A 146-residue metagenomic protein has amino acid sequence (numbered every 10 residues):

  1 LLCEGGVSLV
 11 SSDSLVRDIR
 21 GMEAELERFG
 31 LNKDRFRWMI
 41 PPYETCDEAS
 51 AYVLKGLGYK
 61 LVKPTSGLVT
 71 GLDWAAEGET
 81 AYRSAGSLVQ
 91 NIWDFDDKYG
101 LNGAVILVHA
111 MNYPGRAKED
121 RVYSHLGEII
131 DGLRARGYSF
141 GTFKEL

Functional and structural regions predicted by a protein language model:
L1-T80, Y99-Y113: Metal-dependent polysaccharide deacetylase catalytic core of the NodB/CE4 family, i.e., the active-site-bearing domain
L15, I19, L88, V122 (+1 more regions): Aromatic/hydrophobic pocket-lining residues that form the small-molecule binding cavity in soluble enzyme cores
L26, G30, I92, D96 (+1 more regions): Hydrophobic, Leu/Ile/Phe/Ala-enriched alpha-helical segments that form helix-helix packing faces
S66-V69, V89-I92, R134-G137: Short, surface-exposed, polar/charged, turn-prone segments marking secondary-structure boundaries
A76-L88, R121: Short secondary-structure transition/capping segments
R83-Y99: A short, acidic, amphipathic alpha-helical segment used as a generic capping/interface helix at domain edges
D94-D96, G100, S124, S139: Compositionally biased, intrinsically disordered low-complexity regions enriched in proline and serine
R116-L146: C-terminal domain-boundary segment and adjacent tail
